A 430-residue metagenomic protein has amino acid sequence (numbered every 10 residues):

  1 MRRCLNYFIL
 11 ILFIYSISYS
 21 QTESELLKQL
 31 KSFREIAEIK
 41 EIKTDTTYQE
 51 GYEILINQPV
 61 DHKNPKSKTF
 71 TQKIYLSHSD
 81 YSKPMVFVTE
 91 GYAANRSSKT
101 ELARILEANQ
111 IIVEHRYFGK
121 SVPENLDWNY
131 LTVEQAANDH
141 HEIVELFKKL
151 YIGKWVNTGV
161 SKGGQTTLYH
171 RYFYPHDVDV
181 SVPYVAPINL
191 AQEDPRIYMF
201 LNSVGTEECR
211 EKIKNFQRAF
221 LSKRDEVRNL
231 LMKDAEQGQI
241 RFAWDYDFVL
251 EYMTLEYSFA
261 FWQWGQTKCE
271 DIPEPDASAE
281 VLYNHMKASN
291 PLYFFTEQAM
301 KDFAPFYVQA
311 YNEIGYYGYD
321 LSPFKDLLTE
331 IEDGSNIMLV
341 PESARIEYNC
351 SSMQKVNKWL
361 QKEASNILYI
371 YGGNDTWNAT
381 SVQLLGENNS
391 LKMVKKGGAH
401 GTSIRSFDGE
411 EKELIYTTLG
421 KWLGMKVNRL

Functional and structural regions predicted by a protein language model:
M1-E25, L201-K212: Bacterial Sec-dependent N-terminal signal peptides
L10, Y169-F306: Alpha/beta-hydrolase
Q21-N109, D408-E410, T417-L430: Catalytic-loop region of hydrolases
L55, D61-Q135, L339, R345-N366 (+2 more regions): N-terminal cap/lid subdomain of alpha/beta-hydrolase-fold enzymes
Y130-K149: Alpha/beta-hydrolase active-site loop
Y151-S161: Alpha/beta-hydrolase fold nucleophile elbow
G159-G163, T167, R171, D375: Gly/Ala-rich beta-loop-alpha elbow adjacent to hydrolase catalytic centers
Q263-L430: C-terminal subdomain of alpha/beta-hydrolase-fold enzymes, centered on the catalytic histidine and its supporting
